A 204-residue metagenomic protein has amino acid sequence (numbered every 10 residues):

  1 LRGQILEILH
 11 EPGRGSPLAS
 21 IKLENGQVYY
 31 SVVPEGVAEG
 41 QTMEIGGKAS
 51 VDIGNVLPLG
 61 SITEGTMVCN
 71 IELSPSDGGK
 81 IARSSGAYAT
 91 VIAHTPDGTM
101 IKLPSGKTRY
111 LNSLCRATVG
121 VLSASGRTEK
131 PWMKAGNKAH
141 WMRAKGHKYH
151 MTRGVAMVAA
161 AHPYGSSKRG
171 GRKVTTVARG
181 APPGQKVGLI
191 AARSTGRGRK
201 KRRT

Functional and structural regions predicted by a protein language model:
L1-R14, V37-T204: Basic, glycine/proline-rich low-complexity segments that contact nucleic acids
G13-R14, I21-L23: Structural recognition of beta-strand segments within beta-rich domains
S16-A19, S31-V32, N55-V56: Short, conserved acidic/polar surface loops in the N-terminal third of protein domains
A19-I21, T99: Short, hydrophobic/aromatic-rich beta-strand segments within well-structured domains
L23, V33, A93: Conserved strand-loop elements at the edges of beta-sheets that form or border functional pockets
E24-G26, P104-S105: Short acidic-glycine loop/turn motifs at beta-strand connectors
G26-A38: Beta-strand/loop nucleic-acid-binding surfaces
